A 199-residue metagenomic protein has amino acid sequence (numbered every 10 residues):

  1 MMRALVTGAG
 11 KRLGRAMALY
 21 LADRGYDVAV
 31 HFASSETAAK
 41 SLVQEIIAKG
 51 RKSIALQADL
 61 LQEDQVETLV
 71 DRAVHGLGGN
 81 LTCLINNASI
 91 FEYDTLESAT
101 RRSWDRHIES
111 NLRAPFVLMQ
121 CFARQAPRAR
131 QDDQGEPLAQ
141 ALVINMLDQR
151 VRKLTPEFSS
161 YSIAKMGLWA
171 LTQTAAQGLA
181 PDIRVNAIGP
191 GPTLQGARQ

Functional and structural regions predicted by a protein language model:
G10-R12: Conserved glycine-rich cofactor-binding loop
R24-S41: Conserved glycine-rich Rossmann-like NAD(P)H-binding loop of the short-chain dehydrogenase/reductase
E36-T37, Q57-L69, R101: The beta1-alpha1 cofactor-binding region of Rossmann-like NAD(H)/NADP(H)-dependent oxidoreductases
N87-E92: Conserved NAD(P)H cofactor-binding loop of Rossmann-fold oxidoreductase domains
T95-L96, T100-I108: Substrate-binding pocket helix/loop in short-chain dehydrogenase/reductase
M119-Q120, Q173: A short, exposed helix-loop element centered on a Lys and neighboring polar residues
Q131-A180, P192-Q195: Catalytic loop of short-chain dehydrogenase/reductase
